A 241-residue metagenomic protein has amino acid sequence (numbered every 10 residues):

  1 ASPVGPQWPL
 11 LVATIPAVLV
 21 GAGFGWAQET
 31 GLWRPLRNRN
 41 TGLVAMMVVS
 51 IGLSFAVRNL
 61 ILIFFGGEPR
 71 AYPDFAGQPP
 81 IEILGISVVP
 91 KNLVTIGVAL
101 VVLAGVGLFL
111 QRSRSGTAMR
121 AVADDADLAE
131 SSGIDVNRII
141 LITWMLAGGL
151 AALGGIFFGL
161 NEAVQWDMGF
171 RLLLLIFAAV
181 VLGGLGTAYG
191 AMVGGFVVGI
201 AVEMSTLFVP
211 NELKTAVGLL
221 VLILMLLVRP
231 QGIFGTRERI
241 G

Functional and structural regions predicted by a protein language model:
A1-A27, G184, F208: Membrane-embedded helix boundary and interhelical linker motif in transport proteins
P6-L11, R39-V44, M168, A188: Membrane-helix interface segments
Q7, T41, R112, A123 (+4 more regions): Helix-loop interface residues and adjacent transmembrane-helix termini in multi-pass membrane transporters, primarily
T14-L19, V49-G52, L93-L100, L141-A152 (+5 more regions): Residue-level signature of the transmembrane alpha-helical core of multi-pass small-molecule transporters
G21-G25, E29, L62, L103-L110 (+3 more regions): Structural signal for membrane-spanning alpha-helices in multi-pass inner-membrane proteins, emphasizing helix cores
P35-R112, I139, M204, V209 (+3 more regions): Transmembrane helix-bundle core of multi-pass membrane transporters and related energy-transducing complexes
S87-Q165, G169, A188-G194: Helix-loop-helix "hairpin" substructures at the membrane interface of multi-pass membrane proteins
N161-Y189, G194, G218-V221, M225-L226: Glycine-rich helix-loop "coupling/hinge" segments at transmembrane-helix boundaries in multipass transporters
